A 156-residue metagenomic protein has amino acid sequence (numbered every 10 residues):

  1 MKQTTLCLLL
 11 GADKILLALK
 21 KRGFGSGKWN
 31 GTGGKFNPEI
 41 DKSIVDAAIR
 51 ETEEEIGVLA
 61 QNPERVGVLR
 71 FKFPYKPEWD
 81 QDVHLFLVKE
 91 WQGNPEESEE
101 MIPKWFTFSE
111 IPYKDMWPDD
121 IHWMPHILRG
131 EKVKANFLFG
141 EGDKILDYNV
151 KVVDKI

Functional and structural regions predicted by a protein language model:
M1-L16, F36: Conserved N-terminal beta-strand and adjoining loop/helix that marks the start of the Nudix/MutT-like hydrolase domain
G11-A12, G140-G142, D154: Short acidic-glycine loop/turn motifs at beta-strand connectors
K21: Short, His- and charge-rich active-site/binding loops that engage polyanionic ligands
F24-G27, P95: A conserved beta-turn-beta hairpin within the catalytic core of GNAT-like acetyltransferases that forms part
N30-G31: A short gly/proline-enriched turn/hairpin at secondary-structure junctions
F36-N62, F71-I127, D147-I156: Unchanged
G67: Catalytic phosphate/metal-binding cores of nucleic-acid and nucleotide-processing enzymes, i.e., regions that mediate
E131-E141: Low-complexity, intrinsically disordered Gly/Pro/Thr-rich segments
